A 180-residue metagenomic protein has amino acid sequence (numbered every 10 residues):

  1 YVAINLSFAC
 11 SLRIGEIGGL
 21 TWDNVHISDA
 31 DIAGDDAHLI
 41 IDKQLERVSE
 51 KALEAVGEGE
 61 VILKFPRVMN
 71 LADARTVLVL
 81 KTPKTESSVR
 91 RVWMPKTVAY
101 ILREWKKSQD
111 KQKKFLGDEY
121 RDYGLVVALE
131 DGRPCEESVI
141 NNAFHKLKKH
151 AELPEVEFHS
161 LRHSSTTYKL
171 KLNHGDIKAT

Functional and structural regions predicted by a protein language model:
V2: P-loop NTP-binding/switch modules centered on Walker-like glycine-rich loops
N5, A9-E16, S138-H150, S160-T180: C-terminal catalytic core of tyrosine-transesterase DNA break-rejoin enzymes
L20-K111, R121: Conserved tyrosine-mediated DNA breakage-rejoining catalytic core shared by Y-recombinases
N24-A33, E136, P154-E155, H174-A179: Short, polar N-cap/turn motifs at the start of nucleic acid-interacting alpha helices
I32, D36-I41, E157, Y168-K169 (+1 more regions): Short functional hotspots where side chains directly engage DNA or cofactors
I40-I41, V126-L129: Short beta-strand segments
L80-V89, A128-E136, E152-S160, K171: Short, contiguous acidic/charged loop-to-helix segments that flank catalytic cores in large enzymes
L116-Y120: Flexible hinge/switch segments at interdomain interfaces of large molecular machines
